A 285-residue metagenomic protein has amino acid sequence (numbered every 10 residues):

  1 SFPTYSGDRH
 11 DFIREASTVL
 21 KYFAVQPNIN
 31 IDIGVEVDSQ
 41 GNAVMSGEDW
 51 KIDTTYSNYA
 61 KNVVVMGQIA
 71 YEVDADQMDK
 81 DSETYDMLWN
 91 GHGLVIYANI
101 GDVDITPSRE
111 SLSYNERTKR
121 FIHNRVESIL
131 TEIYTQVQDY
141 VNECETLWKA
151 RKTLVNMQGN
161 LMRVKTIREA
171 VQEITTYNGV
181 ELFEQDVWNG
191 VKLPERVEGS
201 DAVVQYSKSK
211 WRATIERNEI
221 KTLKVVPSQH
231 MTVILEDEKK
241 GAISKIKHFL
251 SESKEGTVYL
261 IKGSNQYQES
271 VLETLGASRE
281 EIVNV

Functional and structural regions predicted by a protein language model:
S1-T4, D11: GHKL (Bergerat-fold) ATPase N-terminal catalytic module, capturing the glycine-rich phosphate-binding loop and acidic
R14, A24-T131, L154-L223, S244-K245: GHKL/Histidine-kinase-like ATPase module
E15-V19: Alpha-helical scaffold elements adjacent to nucleotide-binding pockets in ATP/GTP-utilizing enzyme cores
I33-V35, V141, K262-Q268: Short beta-alpha junction loops
S39-G41, Y140-V155: Short, highly charged C-terminal tails/helix-capping segments
N115, R120, Q136-Q138, E145: Extended, well-ordered alpha-helical scaffold/bundle regions in very large, multi-domain proteins
E127-V141: Flexible helix-coil linker/hinge segments at domain or subdomain boundaries
A202-V285: Long, charged low-complexity terminal regions
